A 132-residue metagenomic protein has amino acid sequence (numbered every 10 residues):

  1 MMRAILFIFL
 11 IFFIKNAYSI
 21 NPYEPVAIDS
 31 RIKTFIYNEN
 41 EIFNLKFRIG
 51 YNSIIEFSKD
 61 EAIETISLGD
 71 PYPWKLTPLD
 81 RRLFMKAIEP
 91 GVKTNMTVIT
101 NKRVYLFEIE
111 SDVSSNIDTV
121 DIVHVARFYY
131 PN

Functional and structural regions predicted by a protein language model:
M1-I5: Positively charged n-region of N-terminal signal peptides that target proteins for export
L6-F7, A17-Y18: Cleavable N-terminal signal peptides
Y18-N132: A general "mature secreted/periplasmic domain" signal
